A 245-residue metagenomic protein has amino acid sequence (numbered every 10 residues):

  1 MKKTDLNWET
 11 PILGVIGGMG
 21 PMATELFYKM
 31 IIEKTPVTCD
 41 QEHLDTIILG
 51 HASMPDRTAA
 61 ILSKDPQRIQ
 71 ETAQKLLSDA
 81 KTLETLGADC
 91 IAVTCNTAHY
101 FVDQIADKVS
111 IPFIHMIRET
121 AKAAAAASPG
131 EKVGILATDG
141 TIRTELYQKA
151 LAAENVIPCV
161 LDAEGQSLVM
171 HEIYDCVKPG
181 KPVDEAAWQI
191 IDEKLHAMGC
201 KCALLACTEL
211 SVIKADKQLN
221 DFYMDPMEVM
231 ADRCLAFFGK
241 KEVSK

Functional and structural regions predicted by a protein language model:
M1-K245: Non-catalytic structural scaffold of enzyme domains
